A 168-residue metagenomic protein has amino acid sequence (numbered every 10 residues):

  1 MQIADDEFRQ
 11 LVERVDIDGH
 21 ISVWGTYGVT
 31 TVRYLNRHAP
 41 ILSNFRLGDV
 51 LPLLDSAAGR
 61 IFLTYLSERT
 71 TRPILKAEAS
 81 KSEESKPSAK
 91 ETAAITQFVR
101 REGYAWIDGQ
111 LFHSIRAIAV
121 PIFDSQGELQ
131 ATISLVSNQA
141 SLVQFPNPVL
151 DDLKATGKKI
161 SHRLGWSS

Functional and structural regions predicted by a protein language model:
M1-A77: Amphipathic alpha-helical effector-binding/dimerization core of metabolite-sensing transcriptional regulators
E13-R14, G109-I115: Short loop/turn motifs at secondary-structure junctions and domain boundaries
G19, V50, I95, A117-A119: Short loop/turn microsegments at loop-to-beta-strand junctions
T31, I107, A119: Short hydrophobic/aromatic beta-strand element in the GNAT-like acyltransferase core that lines or flanks the acyl-donor
K90-Q97, E102, H113-I115, Q130-S168: Juxtadomain coupling helices with adjacent low-complexity linkers
I122-S125: Sensor-regulatory modules in signal-transduction proteins
